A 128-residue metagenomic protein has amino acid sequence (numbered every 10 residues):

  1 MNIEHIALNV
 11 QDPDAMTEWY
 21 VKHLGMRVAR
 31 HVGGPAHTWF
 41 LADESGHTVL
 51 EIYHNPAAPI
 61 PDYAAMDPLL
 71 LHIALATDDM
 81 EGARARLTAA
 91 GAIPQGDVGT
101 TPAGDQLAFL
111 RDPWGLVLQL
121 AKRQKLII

Functional and structural regions predicted by a protein language model:
M1-T17, L70-L75, A121-I128: N-terminal beta-strand motif that seeds the catalytic metal site of vicinal oxygen chelate
L8-V49: Core segments of cupin and vicinal oxygen chelate
P35, L69, G104: Exposed loop/turn and edge beta-strand positions of beta-sandwich/beta-sheet ligand-binding modules
A36-H37, A57-Y63, G96, I127-I128: A short, acidic/glycine-rich surface segment
F40, R84, T88-I128: Vicinal oxygen chelate
S45-V49, A57-P59, D78-E81: Short, charged/polar surface micro-motifs in flexible loops or helix N-caps
I73-A76, M80-E81, L87: Mid-chain, well-packed structural core segment of small domains
